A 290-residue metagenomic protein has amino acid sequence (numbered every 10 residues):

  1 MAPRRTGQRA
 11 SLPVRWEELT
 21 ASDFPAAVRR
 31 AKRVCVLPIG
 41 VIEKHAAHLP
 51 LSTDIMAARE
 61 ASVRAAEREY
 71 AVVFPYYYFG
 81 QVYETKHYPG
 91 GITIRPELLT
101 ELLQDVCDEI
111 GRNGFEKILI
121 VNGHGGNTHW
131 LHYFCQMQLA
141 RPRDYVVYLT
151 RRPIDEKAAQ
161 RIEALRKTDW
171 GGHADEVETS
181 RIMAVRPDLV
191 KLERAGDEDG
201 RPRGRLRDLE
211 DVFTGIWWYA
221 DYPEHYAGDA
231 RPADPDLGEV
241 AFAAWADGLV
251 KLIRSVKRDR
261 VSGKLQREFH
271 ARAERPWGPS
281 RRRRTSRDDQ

Functional and structural regions predicted by a protein language model:
M1-L119, G125-Q290: Extended, histidine- and acidic-residue-enriched regions that form the cofactor-binding/catalytic faces
